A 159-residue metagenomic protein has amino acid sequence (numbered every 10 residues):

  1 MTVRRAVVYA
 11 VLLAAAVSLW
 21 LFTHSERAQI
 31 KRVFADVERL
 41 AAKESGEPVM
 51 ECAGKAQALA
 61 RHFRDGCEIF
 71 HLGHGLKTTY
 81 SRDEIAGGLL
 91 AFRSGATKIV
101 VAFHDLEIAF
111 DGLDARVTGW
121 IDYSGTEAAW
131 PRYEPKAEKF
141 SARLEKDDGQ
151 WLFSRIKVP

Functional and structural regions predicted by a protein language model:
R5-L21: Hydrophobic membrane-insertion alpha-helices, especially the h-region of bacterial N-terminal signal peptides
A6, T23, D114-T118, W130-P159: Short beta-strand edge/turn micro-motifs at domain boundaries
H24-E38: Ser/Thr/Pro/Gly-rich low-complexity linker/stalk segments immediately outside membranes or between
F34, G73-G75, E107, G119-Y123 (+1 more regions): A mature extracytoplasmic/lumenal domain signature
V37-S45: N-terminal alpha-helical signal peptides/signal-anchor transmembrane segments
E38, Q57-L76: Short, solvent-exposed secondary-structure junction/capping segments
L59-A60, C67, I85, V117 (+1 more regions): Hydrophobic pocket/interface hotspot
E84-A129: Surface-exposed, charged secondary-structure patches
